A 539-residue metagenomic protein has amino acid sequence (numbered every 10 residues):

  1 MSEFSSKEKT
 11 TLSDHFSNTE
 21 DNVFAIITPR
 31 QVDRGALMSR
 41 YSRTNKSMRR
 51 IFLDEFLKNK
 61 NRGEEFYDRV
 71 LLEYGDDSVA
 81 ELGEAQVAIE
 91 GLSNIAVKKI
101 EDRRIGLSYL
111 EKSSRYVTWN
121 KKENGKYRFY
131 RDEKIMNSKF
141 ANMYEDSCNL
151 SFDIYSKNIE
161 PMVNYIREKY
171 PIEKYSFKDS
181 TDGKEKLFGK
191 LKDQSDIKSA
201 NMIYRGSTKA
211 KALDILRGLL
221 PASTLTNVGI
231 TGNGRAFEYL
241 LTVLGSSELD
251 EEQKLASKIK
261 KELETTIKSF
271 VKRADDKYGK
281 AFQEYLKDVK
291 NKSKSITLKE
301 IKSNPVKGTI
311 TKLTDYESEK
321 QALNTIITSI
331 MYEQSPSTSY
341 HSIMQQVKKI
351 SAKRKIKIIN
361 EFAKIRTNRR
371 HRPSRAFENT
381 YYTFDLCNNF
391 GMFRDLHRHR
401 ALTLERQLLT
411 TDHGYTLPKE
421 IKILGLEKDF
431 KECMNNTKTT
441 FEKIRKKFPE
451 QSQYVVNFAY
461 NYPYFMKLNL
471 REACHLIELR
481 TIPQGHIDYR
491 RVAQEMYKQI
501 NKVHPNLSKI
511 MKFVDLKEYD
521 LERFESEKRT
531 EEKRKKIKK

Functional and structural regions predicted by a protein language model:
M1-K539: A conserved ligand/cofactor-binding region detector
